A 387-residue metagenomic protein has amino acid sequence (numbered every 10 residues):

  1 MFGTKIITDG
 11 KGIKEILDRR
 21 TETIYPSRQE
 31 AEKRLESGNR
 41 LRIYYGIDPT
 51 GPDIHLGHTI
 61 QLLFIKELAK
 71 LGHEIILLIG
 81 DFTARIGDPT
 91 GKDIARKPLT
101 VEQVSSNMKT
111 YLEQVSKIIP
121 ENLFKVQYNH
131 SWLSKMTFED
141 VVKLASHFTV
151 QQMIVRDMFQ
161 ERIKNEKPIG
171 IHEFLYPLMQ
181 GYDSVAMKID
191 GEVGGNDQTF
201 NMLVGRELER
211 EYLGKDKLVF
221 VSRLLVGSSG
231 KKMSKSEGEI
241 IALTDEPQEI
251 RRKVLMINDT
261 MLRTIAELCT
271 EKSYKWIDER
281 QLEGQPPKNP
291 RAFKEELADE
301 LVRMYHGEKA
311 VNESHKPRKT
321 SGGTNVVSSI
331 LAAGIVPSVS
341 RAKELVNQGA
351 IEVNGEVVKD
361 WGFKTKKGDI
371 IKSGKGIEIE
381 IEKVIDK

Functional and structural regions predicted by a protein language model:
M1-I43: Positively charged, low-complexity intrinsically disordered leader regions
S27-D88, V193-T199: N-terminal catalytic cores of NTP/NDP-binding nucleotidyl/phosphoryl-transfer enzymes
G38-G46, I75, Y176-A186, P290-K294: Short, hydrophobic/aliphatic alpha-helical segments
I86-G91, T137-E139: Short, conserved acidic/polar surface loops in the N-terminal third of protein domains
P89-S105: A charged helix-plus-loop insertion that forms the helical arch/lid used to bind and gate nucleic-acid substrates
K92-K97, K143-S146, S236-E237: Short, hinge-like loop/turn segments at secondary-structure boundaries
T100-V221, G227: Divalent-metal (Mg2+/Mn2+/Ca2+)-assisted nucleotide/phosphate chemistry catalytic cores
F200, L208-K387: Conserved nucleotide- and phosphate/pyrophosphate-binding catalytic cores in adenylate/nucleotidyl-handling enzymes
